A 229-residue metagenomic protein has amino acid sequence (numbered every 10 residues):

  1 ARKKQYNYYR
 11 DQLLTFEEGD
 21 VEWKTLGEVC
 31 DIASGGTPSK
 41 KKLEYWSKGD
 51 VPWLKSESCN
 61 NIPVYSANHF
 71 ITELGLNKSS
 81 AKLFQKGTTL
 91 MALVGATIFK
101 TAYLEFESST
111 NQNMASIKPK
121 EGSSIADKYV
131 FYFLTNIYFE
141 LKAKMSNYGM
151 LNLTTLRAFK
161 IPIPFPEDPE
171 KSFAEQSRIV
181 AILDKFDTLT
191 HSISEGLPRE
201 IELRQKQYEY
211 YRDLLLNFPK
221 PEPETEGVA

Functional and structural regions predicted by a protein language model:
A1-A229: Charged, alpha-helix-forming regions
